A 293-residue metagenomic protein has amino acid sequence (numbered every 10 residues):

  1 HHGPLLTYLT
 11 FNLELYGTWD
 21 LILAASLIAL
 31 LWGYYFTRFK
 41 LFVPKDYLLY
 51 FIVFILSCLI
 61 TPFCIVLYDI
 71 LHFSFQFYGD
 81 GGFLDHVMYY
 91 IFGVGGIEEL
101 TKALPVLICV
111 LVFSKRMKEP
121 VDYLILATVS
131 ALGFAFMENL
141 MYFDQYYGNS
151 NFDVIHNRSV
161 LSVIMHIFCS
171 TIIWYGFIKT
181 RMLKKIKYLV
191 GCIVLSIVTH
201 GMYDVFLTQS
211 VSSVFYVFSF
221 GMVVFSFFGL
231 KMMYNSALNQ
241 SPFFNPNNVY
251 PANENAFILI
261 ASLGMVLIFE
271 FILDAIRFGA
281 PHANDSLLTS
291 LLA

Functional and structural regions predicted by a protein language model:
H1-A293: Hydrophobic alpha-helical segments at protein termini of multi-pass membrane proteins
